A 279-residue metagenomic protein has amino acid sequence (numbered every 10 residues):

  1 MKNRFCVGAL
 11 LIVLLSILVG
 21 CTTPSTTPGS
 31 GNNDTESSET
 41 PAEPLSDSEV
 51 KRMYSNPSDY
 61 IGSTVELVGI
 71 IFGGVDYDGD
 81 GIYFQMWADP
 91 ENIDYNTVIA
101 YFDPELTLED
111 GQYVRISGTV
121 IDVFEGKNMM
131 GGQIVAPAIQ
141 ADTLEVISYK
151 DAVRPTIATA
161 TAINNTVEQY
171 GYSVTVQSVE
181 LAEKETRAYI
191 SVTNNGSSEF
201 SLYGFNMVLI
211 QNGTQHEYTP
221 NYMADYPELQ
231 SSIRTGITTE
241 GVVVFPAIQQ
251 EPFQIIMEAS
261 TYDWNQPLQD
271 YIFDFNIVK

Functional and structural regions predicted by a protein language model:
M1-A9: Bacterial N-terminal signal peptides that target proteins for export
I17-G20: C-terminal motif of bacterial Sec signal peptides marking the signal peptidase cleavage site
T22-P24: Bacterial signal peptide processing site
P41-E49, V153-L181: Low-complexity, acidic Ser/Thr/Pro/Gly-rich terminal tails and inter-domain linkers that flank the onset of structured
P44, V50-E66, I70-R154: OB-fold single-stranded nucleic acid-binding module
V75, F124, N195-S198, Q249: Short, acidic/polar linear motifs in exposed loop/turn regions
D80-E105, E180-E183, T193-V242, S260-K279: The feature marks short-to-medium sequence segments in extracytoplasmic or secretory-pathway proteins
G131-Y170, G204-I210, R234-K279: Surface-exposed edge beta-strand/loop patches
